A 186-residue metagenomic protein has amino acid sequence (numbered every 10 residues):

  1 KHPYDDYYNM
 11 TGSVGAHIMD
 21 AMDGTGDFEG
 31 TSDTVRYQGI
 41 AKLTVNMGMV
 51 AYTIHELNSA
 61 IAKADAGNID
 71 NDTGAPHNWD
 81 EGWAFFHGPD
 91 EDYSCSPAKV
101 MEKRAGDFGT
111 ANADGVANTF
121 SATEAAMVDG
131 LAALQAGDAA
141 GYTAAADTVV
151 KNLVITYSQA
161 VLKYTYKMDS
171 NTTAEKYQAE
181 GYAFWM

Functional and structural regions predicted by a protein language model:
K1-M186: Mature extracytoplasmic or organellar-lumen-exposed domains after removal of signal/transit peptides
